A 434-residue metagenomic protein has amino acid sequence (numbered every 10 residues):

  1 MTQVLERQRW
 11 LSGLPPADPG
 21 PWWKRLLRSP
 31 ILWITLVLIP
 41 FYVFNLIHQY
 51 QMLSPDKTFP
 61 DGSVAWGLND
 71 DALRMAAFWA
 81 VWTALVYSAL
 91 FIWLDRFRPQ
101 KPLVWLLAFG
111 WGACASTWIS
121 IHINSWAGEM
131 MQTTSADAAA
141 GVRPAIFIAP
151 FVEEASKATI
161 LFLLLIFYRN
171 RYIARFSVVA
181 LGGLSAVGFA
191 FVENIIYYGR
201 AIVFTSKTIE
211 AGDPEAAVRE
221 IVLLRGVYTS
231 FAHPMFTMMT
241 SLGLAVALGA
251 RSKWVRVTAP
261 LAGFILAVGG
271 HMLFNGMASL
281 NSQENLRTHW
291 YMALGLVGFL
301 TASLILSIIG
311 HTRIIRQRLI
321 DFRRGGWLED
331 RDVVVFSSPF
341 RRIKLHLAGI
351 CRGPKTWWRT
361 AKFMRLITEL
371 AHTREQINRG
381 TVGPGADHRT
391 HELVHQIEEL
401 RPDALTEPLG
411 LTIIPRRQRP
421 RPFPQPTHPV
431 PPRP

Functional and structural regions predicted by a protein language model:
M1-P434: Hydrophobic alpha-helical segments at protein termini of multi-pass membrane proteins
